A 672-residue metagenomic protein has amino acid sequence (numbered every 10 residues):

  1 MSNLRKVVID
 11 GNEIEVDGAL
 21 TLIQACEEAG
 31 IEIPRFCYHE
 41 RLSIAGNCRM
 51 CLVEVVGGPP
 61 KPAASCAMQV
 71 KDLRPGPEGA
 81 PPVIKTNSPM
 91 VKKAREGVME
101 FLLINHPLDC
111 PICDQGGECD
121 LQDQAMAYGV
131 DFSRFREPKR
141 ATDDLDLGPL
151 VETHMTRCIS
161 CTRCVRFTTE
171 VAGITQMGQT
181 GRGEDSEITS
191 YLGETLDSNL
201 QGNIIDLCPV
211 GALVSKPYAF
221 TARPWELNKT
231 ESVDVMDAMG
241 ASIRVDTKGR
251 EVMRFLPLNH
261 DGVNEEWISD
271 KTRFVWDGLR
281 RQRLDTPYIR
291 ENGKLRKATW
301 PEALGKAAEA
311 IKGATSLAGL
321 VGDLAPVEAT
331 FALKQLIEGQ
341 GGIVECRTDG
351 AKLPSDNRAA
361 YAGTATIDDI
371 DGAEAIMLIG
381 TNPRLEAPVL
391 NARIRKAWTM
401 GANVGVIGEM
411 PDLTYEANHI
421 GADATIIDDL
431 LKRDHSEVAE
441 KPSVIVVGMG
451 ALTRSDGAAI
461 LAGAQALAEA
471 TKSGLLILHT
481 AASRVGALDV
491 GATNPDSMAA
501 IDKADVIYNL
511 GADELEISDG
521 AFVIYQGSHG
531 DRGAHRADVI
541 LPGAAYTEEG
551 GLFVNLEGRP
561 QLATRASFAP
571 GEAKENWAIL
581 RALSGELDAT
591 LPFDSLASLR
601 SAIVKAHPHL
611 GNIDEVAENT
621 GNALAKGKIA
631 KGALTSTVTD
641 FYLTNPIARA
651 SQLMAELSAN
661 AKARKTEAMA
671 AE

Functional and structural regions predicted by a protein language model:
S2-E27, R35, H39, V55-G58 (+3 more regions): N-terminal export/assembly segments and adjacent metallocofactor-ligating motifs of anaerobic energy-metabolism
V8, C51, C66: Acidic, glycine-enriched active-site microenvironments
Y38-N47, Q69, R182: Short, glycine-/polar-rich solvent-exposed loops and beta-turns at beta-strand/coil boundaries
S43-N47, L52-P59: Short acidic beta-strand-loop surface patches of small beta-rich interaction domains
C66-P77: Structured interaction patches on ligand/partner-binding surfaces of diverse proteins
T348-I613, K665-E672: Non-catalytic alpha/beta scaffold blocks inside enzyme catalytic domains
A597-E672: Long, low-complexity segments enriched in small/aliphatic residues
